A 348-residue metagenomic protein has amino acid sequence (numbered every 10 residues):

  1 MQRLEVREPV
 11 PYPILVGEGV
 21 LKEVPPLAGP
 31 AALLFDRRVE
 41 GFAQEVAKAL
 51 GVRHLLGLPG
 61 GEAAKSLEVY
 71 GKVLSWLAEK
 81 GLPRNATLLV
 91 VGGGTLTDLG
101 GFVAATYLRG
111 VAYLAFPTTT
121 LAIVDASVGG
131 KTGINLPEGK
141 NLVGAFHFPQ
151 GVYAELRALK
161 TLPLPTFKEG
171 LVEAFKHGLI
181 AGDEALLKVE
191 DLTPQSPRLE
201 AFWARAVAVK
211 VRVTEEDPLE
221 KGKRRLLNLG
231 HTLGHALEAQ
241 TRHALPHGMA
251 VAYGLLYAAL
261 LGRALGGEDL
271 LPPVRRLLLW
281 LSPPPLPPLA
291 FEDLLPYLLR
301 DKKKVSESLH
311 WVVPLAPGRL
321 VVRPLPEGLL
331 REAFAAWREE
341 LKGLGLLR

Functional and structural regions predicted by a protein language model:
M1-T87: ATP/NTP phosphate-donor binding region
P9, F102-P194: A glycine/threonine-rich phosphate-anchoring loop and its flanking beta-alpha core in nucleotide/phosphate-binding
K72-V91, G100-A115: Non-catalytic interfacial helical region
T95-F102, I123-V124, A236: Short glycine/serine/threonine-rich phosphate/pyrophosphate-binding segments that cradle anionic phosphate groups
F148-G151, R157-L164, V172-I180, E184 (+8 more regions): Generic secondary-structure signature for well-ordered alpha-helical cores
V172-A174, E268-R348: C-terminal charged capping/lid subdomain of soluble metabolic enzymes
K188-E292: Active-site segments that bind and position negatively charged phosphate/pyrophosphate groups
